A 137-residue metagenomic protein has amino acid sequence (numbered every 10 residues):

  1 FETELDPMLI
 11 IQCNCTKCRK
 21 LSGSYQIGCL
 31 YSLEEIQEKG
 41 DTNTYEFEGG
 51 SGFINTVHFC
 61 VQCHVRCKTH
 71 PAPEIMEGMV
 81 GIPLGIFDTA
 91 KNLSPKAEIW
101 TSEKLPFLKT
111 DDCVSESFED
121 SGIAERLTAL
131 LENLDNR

Functional and structural regions predicted by a protein language model:
F1-R137: A short Gly-Trp-Pro
